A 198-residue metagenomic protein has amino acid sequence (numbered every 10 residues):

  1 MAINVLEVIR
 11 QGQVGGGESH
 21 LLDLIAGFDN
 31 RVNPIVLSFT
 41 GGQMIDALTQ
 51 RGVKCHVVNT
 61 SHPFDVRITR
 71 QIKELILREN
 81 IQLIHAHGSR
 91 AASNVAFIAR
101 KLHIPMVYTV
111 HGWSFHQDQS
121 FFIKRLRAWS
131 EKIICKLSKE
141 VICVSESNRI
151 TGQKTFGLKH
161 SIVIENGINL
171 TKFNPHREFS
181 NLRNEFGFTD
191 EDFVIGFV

Functional and structural regions predicted by a protein language model:
V5-L6, A99-H116, E131, I142: Active-site proximal beta-strand in glycosyltransferases
L6, T189-V198: Conserved donor-binding/catalytic core segment of Leloir-type glycosyltransferases
E7-Q11, G15-N30, S38-A47, S130: Short amphipathic alpha-helix
D46-C55, R149-T171, P175-R177: Helix-loop-beta element that forms the nucleotide-linked donor phosphate-binding surface in glycosyltransferases
V66-R70, P105-V107, F115-I133, L137 (+1 more regions): Nucleotide-sugar donor phosphate/pyrophosphate-binding loop at the beta->alpha transition of glycosyltransferases
I84-H85, K136-E146: A short beta-strand/loop micro-motif in the catalytic core of glycosyltransferases that engages the nucleotide-sugar
A86-N94, V110: Short His-centered aromatic/hydrophobic patch
N174-F188: A short helix/loop element that forms part of the nucleotide-sugar donor recognition site in Leloir-type
